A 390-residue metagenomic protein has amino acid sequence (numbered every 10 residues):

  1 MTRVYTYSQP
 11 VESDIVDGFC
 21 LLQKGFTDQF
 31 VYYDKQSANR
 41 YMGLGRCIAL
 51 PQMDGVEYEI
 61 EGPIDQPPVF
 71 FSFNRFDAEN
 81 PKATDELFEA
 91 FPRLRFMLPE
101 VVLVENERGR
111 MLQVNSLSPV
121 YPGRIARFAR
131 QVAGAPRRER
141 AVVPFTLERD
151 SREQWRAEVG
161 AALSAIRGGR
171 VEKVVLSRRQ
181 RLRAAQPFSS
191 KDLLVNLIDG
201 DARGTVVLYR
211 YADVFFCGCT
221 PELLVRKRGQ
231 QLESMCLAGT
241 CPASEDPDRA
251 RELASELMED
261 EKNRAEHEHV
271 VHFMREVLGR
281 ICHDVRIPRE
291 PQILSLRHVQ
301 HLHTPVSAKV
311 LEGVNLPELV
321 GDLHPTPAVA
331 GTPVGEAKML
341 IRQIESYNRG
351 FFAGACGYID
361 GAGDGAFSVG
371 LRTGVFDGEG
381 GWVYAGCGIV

Functional and structural regions predicted by a protein language model:
M1-D17, S37-P51, A126-E153, A157-G160 (+2 more regions): Contiguous alpha-helical scaffold segments within structured protein domains that host functional hotspots
M1-V69, R75-D77, K82: Acidic/polar, glycine-rich intrinsically disordered N-terminal extensions of enzymes
Q29-F30, F71-S72, V206-R210, R349-G357: A short glycine-rich, hydrophobically flanked beta-strand micro-motif that places a catalytic Asp/Glu for divalent metal
Y33-D34, E172-S177, L208-A212, E290 (+3 more regions): Short coil/turn segments at secondary-structure boundaries
D34-S37, Y41-A49, D65, R178-A265 (+2 more regions): An anion-binding catalytic pocket shared by soluble metabolic enzymes
D54-L182, H283: Non-catalytic accessory segments adjacent to catalytic cores
S72, L103, G169, V225 (+3 more regions): A residue-level signal for conserved active-site and pocket-lining positions in enzyme catalytic cores
P305-V390: Conserved hydrophobic core element of enzyme catalytic domains
